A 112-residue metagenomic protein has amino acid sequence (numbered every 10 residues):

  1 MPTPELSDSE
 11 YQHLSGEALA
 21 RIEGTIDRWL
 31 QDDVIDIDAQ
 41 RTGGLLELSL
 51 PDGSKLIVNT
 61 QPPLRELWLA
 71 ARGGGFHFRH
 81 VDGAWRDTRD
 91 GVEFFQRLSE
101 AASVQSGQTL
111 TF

Functional and structural regions predicted by a protein language model:
P2-F112: N-terminal intrinsically disordered, cationic/polar leader segments that include organellar targeting peptides
